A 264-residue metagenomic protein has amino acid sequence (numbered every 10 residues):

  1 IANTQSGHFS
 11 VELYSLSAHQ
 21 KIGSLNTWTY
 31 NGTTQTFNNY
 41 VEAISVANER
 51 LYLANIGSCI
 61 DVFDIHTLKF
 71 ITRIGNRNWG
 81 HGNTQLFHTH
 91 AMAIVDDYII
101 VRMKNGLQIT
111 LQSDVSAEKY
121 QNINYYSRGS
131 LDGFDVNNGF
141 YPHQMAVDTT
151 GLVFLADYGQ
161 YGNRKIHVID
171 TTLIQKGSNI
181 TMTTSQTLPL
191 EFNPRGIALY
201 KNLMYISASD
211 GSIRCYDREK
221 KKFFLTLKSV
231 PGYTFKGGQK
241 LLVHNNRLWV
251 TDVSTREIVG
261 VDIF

Functional and structural regions predicted by a protein language model:
I1-A2, R50-L53, Y98-V101, L152-L155 (+3 more regions): Conserved beta-propeller blade signature
T4-S6, N55-G57, K104-N105, D157-Q160 (+2 more regions): Short loop/turn segments immediately following the C-termini of beta-strands
S15-H19, D64-L68, L111-S116, D170-Q175 (+2 more regions): Short loop/turn segments that connect beta-strands within beta-propeller blades
Q20-T36, I71-T84, Y120-N137, Q175-L190 (+1 more regions): Surface-exposed loop and turn segments in beta-propeller and other repeat-based domains that flank or scaffold
Y30-S45, W79-A93, L131-D148, P189-Y200 (+1 more regions): Beta-rich, blade/repeat-based domains predominating in secreted/periplasmic proteins but also intracellular
F192-Y216: Loop/turn-rich, solvent-exposed surfaces of beta-rich toroidal or solenoidal domains
K236-F264: Blade-level signature of beta-propeller repeat domains, shared across WD40, Kelch, NHL, RCC1 and BNR/Asp-box propellers
